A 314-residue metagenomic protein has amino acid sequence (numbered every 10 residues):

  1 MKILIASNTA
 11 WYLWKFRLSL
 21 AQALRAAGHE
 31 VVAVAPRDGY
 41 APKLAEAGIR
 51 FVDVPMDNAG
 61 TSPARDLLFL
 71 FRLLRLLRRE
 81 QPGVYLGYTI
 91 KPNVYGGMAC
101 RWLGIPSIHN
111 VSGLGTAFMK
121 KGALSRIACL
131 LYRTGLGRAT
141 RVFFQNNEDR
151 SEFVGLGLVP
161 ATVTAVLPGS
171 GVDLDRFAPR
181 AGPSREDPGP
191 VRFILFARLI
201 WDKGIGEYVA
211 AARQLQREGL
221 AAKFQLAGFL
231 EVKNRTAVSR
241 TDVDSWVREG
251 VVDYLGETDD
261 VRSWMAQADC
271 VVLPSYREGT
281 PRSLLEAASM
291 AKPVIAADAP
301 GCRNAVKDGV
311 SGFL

Functional and structural regions predicted by a protein language model:
W14-F16, A64-F71, P106-I108, T116-R138: Nucleotide-sugar donor phosphate/pyrophosphate-binding loop at the beta->alpha transition of glycosyltransferases
A35-G39, F196, K223-V238: Glycosyltransferase donor-sugar binding loop
V52, R133-R180: Donor nucleotide-sugar binding/catalytic pocket of nucleotide-sugar-dependent glycosyltransferases
G87-N93, V111: Short His-centered aromatic/hydrophobic patch
P183-K203, Y208-R213, Q225: Conserved donor-binding/catalytic core segment of Leloir-type glycosyltransferases
E257, Y276: Aromatic "clamp/platform" in nucleotide-sugar-dependent glycosyltransferases that forms part of the donor/acceptor
R262, D269, A291: A short alpha->beta transition loop at the rim of the catalytic pocket in nucleotide-sugar-dependent
P293-A296, V306: Short hydrophobic beta-strand element within catalytic cores of glycosyltransferases and related nucleotide-activated
